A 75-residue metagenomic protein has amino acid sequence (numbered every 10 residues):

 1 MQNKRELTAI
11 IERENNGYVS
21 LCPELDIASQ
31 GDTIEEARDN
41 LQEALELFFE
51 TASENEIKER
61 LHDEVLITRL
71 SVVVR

Functional and structural regions predicted by a protein language model:
M1-E6, E35, D39-R75: Short, charged, surface-exposed hinge/linker loops at domain edges that act as mobile lids or interdomain connectors
E6-T8, A28: Well-ordered beta-strand positions in beta-sheet-rich domains
T8-C22: Short aromatic-glycine-(Arg/Gly/Cys) micro-motifs in beta-strand/loop hairpins
R13, E24, V72-V74: Non-catalytic surface loops within mature trypsin-like serine protease
L25-I34: A short, exposed loop/beta-hairpin motif centered on an aromatic-Gly-Thr core
